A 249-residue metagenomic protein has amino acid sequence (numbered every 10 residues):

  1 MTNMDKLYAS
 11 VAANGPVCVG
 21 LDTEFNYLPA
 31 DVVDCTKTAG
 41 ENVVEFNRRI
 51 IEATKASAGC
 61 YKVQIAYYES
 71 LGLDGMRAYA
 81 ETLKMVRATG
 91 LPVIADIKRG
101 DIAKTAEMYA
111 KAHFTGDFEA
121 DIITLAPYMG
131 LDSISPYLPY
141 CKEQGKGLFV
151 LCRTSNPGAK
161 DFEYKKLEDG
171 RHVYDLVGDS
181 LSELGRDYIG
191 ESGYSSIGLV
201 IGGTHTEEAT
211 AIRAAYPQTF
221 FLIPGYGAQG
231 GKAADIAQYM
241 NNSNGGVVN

Functional and structural regions predicted by a protein language model:
M1-V63, Y68-E81, M85-V93: Conserved N-terminal beta1-alpha1 strand-loop-helix module at the mouth
V11-A12, I51-S57, L83-A88, L138-Q144 (+2 more regions): Acidic (Asp/Glu)-rich catalytic clusters
A13-V17, A56-G59, T89-L91, E119-D121 (+4 more regions): Short, well-ordered coil/turn segments that N-cap beta-strands
V19, Y61, D96, I123 (+1 more regions): Conserved, mostly hydrophobic/aromatic
D22-N26, A66-Y68, K98-I102, Y128 (+3 more regions): Active-site beta-loop-alpha junctions enriched in small/polar residues
S70-M85, I102-E107, M129-K142, T204-A214 (+1 more regions): Active-site-adjacent beta->alpha loops and helix N-cap segments on the catalytic face of soluble alpha/beta enzymes
I97, D101-V200: Conserved anion-binding
G203-N249: A C-terminal functional module that forms or caps the active site or interfaces directly with catalytic machinery
